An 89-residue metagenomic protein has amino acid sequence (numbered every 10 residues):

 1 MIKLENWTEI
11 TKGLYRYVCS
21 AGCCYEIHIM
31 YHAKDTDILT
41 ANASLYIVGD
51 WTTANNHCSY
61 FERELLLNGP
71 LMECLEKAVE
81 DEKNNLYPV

Functional and structural regions predicted by a protein language model:
M1, W7, I27, T36 (+3 more regions): Intrinsically disordered, low-complexity regions
M1-E26, W51-A54: Negatively charged, low-complexity tracts enriched in Asp/Glu with abundant Ser/Thr
I10, C19, Y46, L65-L66: Generic detector of intrinsically disordered, low-complexity, polar/charged segments
T11, V18-C19, H28-M30, K34 (+2 more regions): Compositionally biased, intrinsically disordered low-complexity segments enriched in polar/proline residues
V18, I38-T40, L75: Short, intrinsically disordered, low-complexity terminal segments
C23-N56: A short, structured beta-strand/loop element
I47-V89: Mixed-charge, Lys/Arg-enriched low-complexity segments
